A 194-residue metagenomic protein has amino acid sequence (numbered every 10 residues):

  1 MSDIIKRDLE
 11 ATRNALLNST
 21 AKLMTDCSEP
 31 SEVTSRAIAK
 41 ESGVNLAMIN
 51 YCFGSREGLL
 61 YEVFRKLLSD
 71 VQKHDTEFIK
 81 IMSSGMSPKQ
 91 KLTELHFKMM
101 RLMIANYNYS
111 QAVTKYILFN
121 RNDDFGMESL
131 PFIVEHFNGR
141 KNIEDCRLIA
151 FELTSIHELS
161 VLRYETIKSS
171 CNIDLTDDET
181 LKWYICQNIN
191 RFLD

Functional and structural regions predicted by a protein language model:
M1-A11: N-terminal intrinsically disordered/low-complexity leader segments
L9, R13-A21: Short, leucine-enriched amphipathic alpha-helices that occur as contiguous helical runs
A15, L23-G58, E62: Helix-turn-helix
S35, R65-Q72, F78: Short, basic, alpha-helical segments at the C-terminal edge of helix-turn-helix-like DNA-binding modules
Q72-T76, T114-L148, W183: Amphipathic alpha-helical packing segments from all-alpha helical-bundle domains
T76-Y109, I143, A150: Hydrophobic alpha-helical connector segments
R101, A112-K115, A150-I173, R191-D194: Amphipathic C-terminal alpha-helical segment
V134-I143, L162-D194: C-terminal peripheral helix-coil segments that are non-catalytic and often amphipathic
